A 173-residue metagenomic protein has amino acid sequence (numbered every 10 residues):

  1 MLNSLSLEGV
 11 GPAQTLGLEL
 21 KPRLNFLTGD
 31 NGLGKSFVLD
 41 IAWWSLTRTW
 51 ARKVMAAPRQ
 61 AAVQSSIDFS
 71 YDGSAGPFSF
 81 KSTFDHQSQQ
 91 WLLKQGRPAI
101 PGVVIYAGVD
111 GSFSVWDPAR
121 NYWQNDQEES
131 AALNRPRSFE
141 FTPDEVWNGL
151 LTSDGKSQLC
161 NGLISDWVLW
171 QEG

Functional and structural regions predicted by a protein language model:
M1-W170: P-loop NTPase switch/coupling surface
